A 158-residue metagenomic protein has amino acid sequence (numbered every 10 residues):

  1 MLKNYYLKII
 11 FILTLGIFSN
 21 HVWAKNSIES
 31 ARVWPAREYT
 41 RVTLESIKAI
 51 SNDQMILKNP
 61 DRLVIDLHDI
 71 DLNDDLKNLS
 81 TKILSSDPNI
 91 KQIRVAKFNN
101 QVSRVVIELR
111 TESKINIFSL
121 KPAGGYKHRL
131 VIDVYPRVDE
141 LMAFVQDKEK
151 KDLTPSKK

Functional and structural regions predicted by a protein language model:
M1-I10: Bacterial N-terminal signal peptides that target proteins for export
L2, H21-K158: Signal-peptide-cleaved, periplasmic/extracellular N-terminal interaction regions immediately downstream of the signal
I9-F18: Bacterial N-terminal signal peptides
